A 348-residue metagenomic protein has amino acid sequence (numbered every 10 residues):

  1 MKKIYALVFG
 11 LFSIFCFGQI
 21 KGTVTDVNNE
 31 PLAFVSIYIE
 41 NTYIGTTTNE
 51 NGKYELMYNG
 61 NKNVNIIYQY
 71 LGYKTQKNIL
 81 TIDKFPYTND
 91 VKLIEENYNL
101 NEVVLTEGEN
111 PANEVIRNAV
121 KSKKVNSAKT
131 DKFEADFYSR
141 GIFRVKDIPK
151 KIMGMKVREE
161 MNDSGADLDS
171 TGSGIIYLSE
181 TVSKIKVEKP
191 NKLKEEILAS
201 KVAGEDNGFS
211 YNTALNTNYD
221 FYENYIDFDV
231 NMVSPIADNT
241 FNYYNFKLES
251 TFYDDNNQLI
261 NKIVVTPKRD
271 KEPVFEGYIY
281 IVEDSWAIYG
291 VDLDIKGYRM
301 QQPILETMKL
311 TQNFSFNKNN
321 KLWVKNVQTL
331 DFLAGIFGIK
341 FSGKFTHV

Functional and structural regions predicted by a protein language model:
M1-T23, I37, Y98-V103: Bacterial Sec-dependent N-terminal signal peptides
K21-L32: Structural motif
E30-L32, E55-N63: Short Pro-Gly-centered beta-turn/loop motif in secreted/extracellular proteins
V35-I39, I66, L105, L293 (+1 more regions): Hydrophobic beta-strand segments
I39-E40, I67-N78: A short, solvent-exposed loop/turn motif at the edges and junctions of modular extracellular/periplasmic domains
Y43-K53: Short, acidic Ser/Thr/Gly-rich low-complexity loop/linker segments typical of extracellular and cell-surface proteins
N97-Y98, E102-I260, V265-V274, T346-V348: Structured extracytoplasmic
N231-P235, N239, N245-T251, Q258-V348: Gly/Pro-enriched, hydrophobic low-complexity segments that function as extracytoplasmic propeptides/linkers
